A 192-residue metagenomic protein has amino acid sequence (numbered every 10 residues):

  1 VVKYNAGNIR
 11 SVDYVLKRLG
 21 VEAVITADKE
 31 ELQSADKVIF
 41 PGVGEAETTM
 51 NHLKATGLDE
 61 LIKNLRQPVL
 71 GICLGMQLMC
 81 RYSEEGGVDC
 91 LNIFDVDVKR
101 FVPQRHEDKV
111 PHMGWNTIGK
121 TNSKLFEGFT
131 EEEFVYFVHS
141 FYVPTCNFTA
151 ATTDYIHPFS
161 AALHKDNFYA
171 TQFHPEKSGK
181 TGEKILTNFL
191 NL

Functional and structural regions predicted by a protein language model:
V1-V21, F173-S178: N-terminal beta1-alpha1 ligand-phosphate binding loop
E22-A23, V98: Generic structural signal for residues in well-ordered beta-strands
A23-S34: Short acidic low-complexity segments
E31-L32, L61, A162: Structural alpha-helical scaffold elements that stabilize or flank donor/cofactor-binding regions in carbohydrate
G44-M113: Cysteine-nucleophile active-site neighborhood
N64, D97-L192: Amide-donor transfer/coupling interface in amidating biosynthetic enzymes
